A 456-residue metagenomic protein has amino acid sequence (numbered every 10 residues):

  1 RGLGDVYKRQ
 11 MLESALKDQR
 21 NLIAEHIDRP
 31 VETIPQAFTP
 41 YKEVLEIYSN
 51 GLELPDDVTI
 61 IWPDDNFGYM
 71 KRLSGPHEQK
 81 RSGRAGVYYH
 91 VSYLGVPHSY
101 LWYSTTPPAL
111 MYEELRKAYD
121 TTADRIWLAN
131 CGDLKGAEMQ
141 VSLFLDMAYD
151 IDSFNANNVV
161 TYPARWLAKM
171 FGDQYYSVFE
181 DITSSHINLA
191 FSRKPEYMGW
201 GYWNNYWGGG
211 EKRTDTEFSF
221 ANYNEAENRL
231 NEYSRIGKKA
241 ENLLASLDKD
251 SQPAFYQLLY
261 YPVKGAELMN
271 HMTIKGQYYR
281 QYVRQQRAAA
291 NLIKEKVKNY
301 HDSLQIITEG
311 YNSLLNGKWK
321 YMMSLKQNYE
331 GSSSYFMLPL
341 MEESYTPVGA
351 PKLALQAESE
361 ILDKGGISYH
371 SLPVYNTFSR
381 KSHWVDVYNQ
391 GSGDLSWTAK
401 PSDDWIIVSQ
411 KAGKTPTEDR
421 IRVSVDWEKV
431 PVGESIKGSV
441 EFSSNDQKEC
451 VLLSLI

Functional and structural regions predicted by a protein language model:
R1-S82, L230-S234, K238-A254, M269: Gly/Pro-rich turn-and-neighbor structural signature
G2-Y7, L292, K296-A350: Short, small-residue-biased leader/transition segments that mark boundaries at the very start of proteins
W62-G68, G75-K249: Structured mid-domain segments that build the active-site/substrate or prosthetic-cofactor binding neighborhood
Y329-Q390, W427-V432, I456: Beta-sheet-dominated interaction scaffolds and their linkers
R380, E418, G433-K437: Extracellular Ig-like/FN3 beta-sandwich strand-entry sites
V385, P431-D446, V451: A short beta-strand micro-motif common to beta-rich folds, especially ectodomain repeats
Q390-R422: Surface-exposed binding patches on compact interaction domains or structured appendages
